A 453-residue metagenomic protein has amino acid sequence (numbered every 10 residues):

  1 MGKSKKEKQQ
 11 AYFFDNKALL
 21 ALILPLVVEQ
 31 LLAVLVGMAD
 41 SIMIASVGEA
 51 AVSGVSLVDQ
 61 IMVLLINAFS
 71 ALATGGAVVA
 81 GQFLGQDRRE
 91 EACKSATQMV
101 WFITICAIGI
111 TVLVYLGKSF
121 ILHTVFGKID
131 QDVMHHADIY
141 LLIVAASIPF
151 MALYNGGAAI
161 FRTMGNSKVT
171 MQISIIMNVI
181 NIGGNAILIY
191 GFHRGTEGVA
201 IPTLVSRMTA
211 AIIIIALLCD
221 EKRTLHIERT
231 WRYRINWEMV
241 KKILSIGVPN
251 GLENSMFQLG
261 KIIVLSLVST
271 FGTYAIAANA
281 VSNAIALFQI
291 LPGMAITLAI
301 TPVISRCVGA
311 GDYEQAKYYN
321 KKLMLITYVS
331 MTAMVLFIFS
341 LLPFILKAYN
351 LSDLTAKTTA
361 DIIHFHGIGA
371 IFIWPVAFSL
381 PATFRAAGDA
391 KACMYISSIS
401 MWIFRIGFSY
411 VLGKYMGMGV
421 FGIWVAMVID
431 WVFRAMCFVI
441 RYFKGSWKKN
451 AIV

Functional and structural regions predicted by a protein language model:
M1-P25, A80-S147, I180, G191-V248 (+2 more regions): Short alpha-helical transmembrane segments in multi-pass integral membrane proteins
A11-I42, S46-V47, V63-G75, V79 (+5 more regions): N-terminal transmembrane alpha-helices
A21, I44-V63, Q131-H136, T196-E197 (+6 more regions): Interfacial/gating helices of multi-pass transporter permease domains
A21-D40, I143, S206-A210, I214 (+2 more regions): Transmembrane helical elements of multi-pass membrane transporters/channels
L26, Q30, S41-I42, V78 (+15 more regions): Transmembrane alpha-helix boundary and packing residues in multipass membrane permease domains and related
L31, L35-S53, L122-Q131, I187-R194 (+4 more regions): Helix-terminus/linker motif at the lipid-water interface of multi-pass membrane proteins
V52-V112, M151-T170, L265, I276-L342 (+1 more regions): Small-residue-rich hydrophobic transmembrane alpha-helices
A73, I143-R162, T170-N181, V199-I214 (+5 more regions): Short runs within selected transmembrane alpha-helices of multi-pass transporters and secretion channels
